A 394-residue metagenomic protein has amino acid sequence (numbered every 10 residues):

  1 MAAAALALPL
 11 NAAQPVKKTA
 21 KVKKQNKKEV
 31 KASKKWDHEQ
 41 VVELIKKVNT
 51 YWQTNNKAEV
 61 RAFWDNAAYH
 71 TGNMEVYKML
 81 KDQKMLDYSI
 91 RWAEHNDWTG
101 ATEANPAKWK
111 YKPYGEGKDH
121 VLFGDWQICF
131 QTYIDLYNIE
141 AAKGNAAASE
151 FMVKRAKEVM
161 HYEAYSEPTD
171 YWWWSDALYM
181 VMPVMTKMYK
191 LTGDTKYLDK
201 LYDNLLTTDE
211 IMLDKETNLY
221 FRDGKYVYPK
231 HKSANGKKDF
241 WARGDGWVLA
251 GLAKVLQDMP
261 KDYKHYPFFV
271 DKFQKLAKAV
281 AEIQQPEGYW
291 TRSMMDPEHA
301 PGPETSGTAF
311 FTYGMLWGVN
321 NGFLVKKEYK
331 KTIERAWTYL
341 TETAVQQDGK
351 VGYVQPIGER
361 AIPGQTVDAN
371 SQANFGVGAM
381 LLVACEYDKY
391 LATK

Functional and structural regions predicted by a protein language model:
M1-K24: Bacterial Sec-dependent N-terminal signal peptides
N26-A67, V76-T132, L136-E140, G144 (+4 more regions): CBM-like carbohydrate-recognition segments
Q40-K47, H95, A101-T102, E150-Y162 (+2 more regions): Acidic-glycine-rich active-site phosphate/pyrophosphate-binding loop
Q53, K57, K81, D97-T102 (+7 more regions): Helix-capping and short linker residues that terminate individual alpha-solenoid repeat units
A146-M185: Asp-box/WD-like beta-propeller blade repeats and closely related beta-sheet repeat scaffolds
S175-D176, T186-M294, P301-T312, L324 (+4 more regions): Extended ligand-binding clefts on enzyme/binding-domain cores
